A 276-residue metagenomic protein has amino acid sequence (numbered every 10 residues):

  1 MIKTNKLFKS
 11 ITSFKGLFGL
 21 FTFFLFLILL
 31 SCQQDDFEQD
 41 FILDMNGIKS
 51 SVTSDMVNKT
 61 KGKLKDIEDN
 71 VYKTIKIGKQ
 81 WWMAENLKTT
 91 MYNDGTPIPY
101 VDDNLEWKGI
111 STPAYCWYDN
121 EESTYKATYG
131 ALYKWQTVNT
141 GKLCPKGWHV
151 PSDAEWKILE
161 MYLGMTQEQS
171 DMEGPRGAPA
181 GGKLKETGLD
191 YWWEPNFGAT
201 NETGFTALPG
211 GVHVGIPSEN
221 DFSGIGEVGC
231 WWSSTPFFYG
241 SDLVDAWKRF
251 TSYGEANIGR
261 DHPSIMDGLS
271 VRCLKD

Functional and structural regions predicted by a protein language model:
M1-K15: N-terminal secretory signal peptides that target proteins for export/translocation
G16-F23: Sec-dependent signal peptide recognition, specifically the positively charged N-region followed immediately by
F23-F26, D102: Residue-level recognition of conserved structural "scaffold" positions that shape functional pockets and channels
I28-S31: C-terminal motif of bacterial Sec signal peptides marking the signal peptidase cleavage site
Q33-D35: Bacterial signal peptide processing site
F37-D276: Conserved positions within compact, well-structured domain cores
